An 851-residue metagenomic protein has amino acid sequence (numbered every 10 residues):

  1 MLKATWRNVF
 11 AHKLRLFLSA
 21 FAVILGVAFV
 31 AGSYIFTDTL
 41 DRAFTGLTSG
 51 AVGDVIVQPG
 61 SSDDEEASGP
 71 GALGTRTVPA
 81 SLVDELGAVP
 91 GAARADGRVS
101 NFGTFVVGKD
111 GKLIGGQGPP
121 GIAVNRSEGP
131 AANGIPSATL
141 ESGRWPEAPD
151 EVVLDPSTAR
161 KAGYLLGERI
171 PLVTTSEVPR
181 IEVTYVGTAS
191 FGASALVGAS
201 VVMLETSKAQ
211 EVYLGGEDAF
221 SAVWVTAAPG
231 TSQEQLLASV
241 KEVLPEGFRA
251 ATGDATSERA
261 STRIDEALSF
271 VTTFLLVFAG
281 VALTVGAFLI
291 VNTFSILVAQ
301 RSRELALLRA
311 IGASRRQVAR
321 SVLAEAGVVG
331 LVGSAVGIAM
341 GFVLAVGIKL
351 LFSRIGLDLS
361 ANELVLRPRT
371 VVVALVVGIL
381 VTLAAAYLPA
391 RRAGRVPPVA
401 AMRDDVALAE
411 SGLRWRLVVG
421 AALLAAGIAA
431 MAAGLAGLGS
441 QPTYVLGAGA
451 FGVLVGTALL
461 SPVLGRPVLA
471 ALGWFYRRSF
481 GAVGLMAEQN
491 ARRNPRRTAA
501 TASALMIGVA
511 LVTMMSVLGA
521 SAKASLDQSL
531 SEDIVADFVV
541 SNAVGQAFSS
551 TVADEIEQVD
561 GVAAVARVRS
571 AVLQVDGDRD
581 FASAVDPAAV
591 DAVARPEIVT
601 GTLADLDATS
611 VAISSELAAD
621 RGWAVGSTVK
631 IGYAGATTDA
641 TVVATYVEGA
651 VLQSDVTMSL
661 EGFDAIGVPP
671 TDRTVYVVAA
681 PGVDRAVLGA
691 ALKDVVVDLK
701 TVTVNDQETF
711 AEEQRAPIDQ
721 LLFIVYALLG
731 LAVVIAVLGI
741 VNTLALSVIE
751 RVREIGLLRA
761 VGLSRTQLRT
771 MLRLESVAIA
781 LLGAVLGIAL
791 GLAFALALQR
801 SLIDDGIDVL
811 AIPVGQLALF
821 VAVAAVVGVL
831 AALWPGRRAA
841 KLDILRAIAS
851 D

Functional and structural regions predicted by a protein language model:
L2, W6-R7, A11-S19, V23-T284 (+4 more regions): Membrane transport/envelope proteins' first extracytoplasmic loop
N8-R15, A279, G286-G330, P389 (+2 more regions): Interfacial "coupling" helices/loops that link adjacent transmembrane helices in transporter permeases
A11-L18, F270-T273, R369, V373-A386 (+3 more regions): Alpha-helical transmembrane segments, especially those used as permease/efflux helices and single-pass anchors
V27-Q58, S62-D64, A80, S295 (+8 more regions): Alpha-helical transmembrane segments
G327-D358, T370-R395, L424-L435, V463-L469 (+3 more regions): Small-residue-rich transmembrane alpha-helices
R395-E410, A840-D851: Short cytosolic juxtamembrane segments of multi-pass membrane proteins
G447, F451, T457, V463-L617 (+1 more regions): Juxtamembrane segments of multi-pass membrane proteins
T498, A502, R567, D672-V678 (+3 more regions): C-terminal transmembrane helical bundles of large multi-pass transporters and their helix-start/helix-kink determinants
